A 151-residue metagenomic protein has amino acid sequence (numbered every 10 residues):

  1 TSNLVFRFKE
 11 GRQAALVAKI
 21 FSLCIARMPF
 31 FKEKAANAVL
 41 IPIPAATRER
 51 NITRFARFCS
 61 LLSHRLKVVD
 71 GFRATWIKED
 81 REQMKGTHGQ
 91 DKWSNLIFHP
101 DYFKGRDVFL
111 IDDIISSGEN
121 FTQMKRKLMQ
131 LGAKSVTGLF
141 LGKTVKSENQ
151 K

Functional and structural regions predicted by a protein language model:
T1-V39, R73-K104, G142-K146: Active-site-facing substrate-recognition patch
V39, F109, T137-L139: A structural signal for isolated positions on well-ordered beta-strands in alpha/beta enzyme cores
P44-R54: Glycine-rich phosphate-binding loops at beta-strand->alpha-helix junctions
I52-S63, F121: Short, highly selective alpha-helical patches that border small-molecule cofactor pockets in redox/cofactor-processing
C59-R81: Histidine/lysine/aspartate-rich catalytic loop segments that bind and position anionic ligands
K67, D107, K134-T137: Residues at the starts of beta-strands that form the adenosine-phosphate
I97-S117: Mobile, glycine- and charge-enriched loop segments and immediately flanking short secondary-structure elements within
T122-K151: PRPP-dependent phosphoribosyltransferase catalytic core
